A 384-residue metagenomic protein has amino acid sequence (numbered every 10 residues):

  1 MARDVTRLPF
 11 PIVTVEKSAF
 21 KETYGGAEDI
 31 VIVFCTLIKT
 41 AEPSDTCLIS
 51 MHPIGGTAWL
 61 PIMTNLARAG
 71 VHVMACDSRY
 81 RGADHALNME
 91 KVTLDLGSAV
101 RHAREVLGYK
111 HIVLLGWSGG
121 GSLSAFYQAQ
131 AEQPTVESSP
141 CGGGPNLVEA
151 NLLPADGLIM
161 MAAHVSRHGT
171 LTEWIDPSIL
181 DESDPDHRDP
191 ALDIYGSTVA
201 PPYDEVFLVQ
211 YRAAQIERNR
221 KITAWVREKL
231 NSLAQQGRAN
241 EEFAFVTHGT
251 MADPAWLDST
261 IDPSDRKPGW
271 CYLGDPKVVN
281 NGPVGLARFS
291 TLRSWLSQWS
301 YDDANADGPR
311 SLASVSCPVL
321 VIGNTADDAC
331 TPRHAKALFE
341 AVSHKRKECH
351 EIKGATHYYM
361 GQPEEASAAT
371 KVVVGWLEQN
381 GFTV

Functional and structural regions predicted by a protein language model:
M1-T46, Q362: N-terminal cap/lid segment of alpha/beta-hydrolase-fold proteins
M63-D84: Conserved alpha/beta-hydrolase
R79-V113, P363-A369: Catalytic nucleophile-loop/oxyanion-hole region of alpha/beta-hydrolase and closely related hydrolase-like folds
H102-E105, H111-S183: Primarily recognizes the serine-hydrolase "nucleophile elbow" in alpha/beta-hydrolase and SGNH/GDSL folds
L147-Y272: Alpha/beta-hydrolase-fold enzymes
T170, D328-H334: Conserved alpha/beta-hydrolase "acid-adjacent" motif
V315, V321-G323: Short beta-strand/loop motif that positions the catalytic acidic residue of the alpha/beta-hydrolase fold
K353-V384: Catalytic active-site module of serine/aspartate enzymes centered on a nucleophile-bearing elbow/loop
